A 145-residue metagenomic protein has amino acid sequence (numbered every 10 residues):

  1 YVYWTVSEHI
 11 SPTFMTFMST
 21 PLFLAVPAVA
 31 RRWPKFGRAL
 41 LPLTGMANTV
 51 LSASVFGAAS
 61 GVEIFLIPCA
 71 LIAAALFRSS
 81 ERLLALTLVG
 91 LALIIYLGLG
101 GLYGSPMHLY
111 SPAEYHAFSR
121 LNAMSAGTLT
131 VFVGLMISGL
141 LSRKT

Functional and structural regions predicted by a protein language model:
Y1-S19, R32-L40, L76-L140: Alpha-helical transmembrane segments and their interfaces in multipass membrane proteins
Y3-H9, R31-R32, V50-G61: Membrane-interface helix caps and helix-loop-helix hairpins in membrane proteins
L22-A30, N48-G57, L66-R82: Generic transmembrane alpha-helix motif of multi-pass integral membrane proteins
T44-G45: Hydrophobic alpha-helices of bacterial signal-transduction systems
V62-E63, L84: Alpha-helix N-cap/helix-start motif
R143-T145: Short, charged amphipathic alpha-helical "coupling" segments at sensory-output junctions in signaling proteins
